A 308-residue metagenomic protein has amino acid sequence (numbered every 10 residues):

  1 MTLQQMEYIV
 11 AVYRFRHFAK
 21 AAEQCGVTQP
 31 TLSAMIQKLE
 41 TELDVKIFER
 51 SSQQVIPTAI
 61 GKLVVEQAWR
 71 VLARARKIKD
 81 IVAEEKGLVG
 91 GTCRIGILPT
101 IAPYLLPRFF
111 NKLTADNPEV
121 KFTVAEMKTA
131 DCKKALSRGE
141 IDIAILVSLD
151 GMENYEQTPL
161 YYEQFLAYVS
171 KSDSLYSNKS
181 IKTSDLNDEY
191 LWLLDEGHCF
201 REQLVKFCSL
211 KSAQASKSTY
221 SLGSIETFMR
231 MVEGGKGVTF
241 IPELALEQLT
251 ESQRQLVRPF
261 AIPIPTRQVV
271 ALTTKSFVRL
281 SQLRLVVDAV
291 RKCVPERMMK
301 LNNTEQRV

Functional and structural regions predicted by a protein language model:
V10-T28, S52: Short helix-boundary/capping micro-motifs
E40-A59: A short LG(V/I)-centered, amphipathic sequence patch enriched for acidic residue(s) preceding the LG motif
G90-E153, Q214, S221-S224: Central regulatory/effector-binding core of bacterial HTH transcription factors
L105, L256-M299: A late-sequence structural motif
K128-I141, L146-V147, G197-V257: Hydrophobic hinge/microswitch elements
M152-P159, E163-Q164, N178, E226-S276: Beta-alpha-beta core module
Y155-L191, L283: Flexible hinge/capping segments at coil-to-helix
Y190-K211, R279-D288, C293-E305: Secondary-structure junction motif
